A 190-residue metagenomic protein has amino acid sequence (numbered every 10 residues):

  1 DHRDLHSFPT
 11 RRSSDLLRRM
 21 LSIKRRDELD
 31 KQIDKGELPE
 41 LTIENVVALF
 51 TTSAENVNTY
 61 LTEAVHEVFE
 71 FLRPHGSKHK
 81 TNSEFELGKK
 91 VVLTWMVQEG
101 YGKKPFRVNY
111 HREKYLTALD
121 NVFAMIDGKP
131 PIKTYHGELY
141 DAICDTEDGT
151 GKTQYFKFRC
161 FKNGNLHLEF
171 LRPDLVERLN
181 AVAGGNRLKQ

Functional and structural regions predicted by a protein language model:
H2-S13: Short, small-residue-biased leader/transition segments that mark boundaries at the very start of proteins
L21, R25, P39-T42: Membrane-proximal envelope and lipid/glycan-remodeling enzymes
K24-Q32, G36, T94, G102-P105: Flexible coil/linker segments and helix-coil junctions enriched in charged and small residues
D27, K31-E37, N45, E63-E67: C-terminal accessory regions of helicase/translocase ATPases
Q32, I43-L61: Extended, low-hydrophobicity segments enriched in charged/polar residues
E55, T59-Q190: Charge-dense, extended regions
